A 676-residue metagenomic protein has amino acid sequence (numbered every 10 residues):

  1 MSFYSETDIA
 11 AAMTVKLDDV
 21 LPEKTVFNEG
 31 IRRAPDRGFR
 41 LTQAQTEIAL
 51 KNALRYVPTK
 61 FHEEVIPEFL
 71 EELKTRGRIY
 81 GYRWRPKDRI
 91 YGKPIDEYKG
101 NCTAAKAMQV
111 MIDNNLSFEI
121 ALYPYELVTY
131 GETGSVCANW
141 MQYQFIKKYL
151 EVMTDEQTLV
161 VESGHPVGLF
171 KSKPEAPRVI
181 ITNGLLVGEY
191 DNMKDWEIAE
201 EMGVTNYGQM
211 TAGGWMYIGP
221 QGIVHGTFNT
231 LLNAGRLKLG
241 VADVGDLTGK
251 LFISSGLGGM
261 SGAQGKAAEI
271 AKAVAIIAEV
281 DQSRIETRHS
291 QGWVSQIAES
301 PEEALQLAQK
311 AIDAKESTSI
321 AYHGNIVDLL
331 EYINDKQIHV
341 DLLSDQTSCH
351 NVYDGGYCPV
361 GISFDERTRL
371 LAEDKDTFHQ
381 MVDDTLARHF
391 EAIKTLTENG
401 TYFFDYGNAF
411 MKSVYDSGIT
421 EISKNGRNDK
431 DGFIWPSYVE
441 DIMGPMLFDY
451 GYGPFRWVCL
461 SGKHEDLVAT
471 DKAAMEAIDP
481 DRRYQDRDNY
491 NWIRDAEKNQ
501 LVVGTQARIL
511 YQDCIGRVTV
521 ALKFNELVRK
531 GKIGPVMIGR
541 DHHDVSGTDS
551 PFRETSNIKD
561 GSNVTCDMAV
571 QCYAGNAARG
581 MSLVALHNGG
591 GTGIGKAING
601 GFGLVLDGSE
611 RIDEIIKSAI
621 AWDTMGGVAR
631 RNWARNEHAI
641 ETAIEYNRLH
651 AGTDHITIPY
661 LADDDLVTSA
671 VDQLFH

Functional and structural regions predicted by a protein language model:
M1-L232, R236-L239, D243, D384 (+4 more regions): N-terminal ligand-binding/catalytic initiation module
D113-Y125, I198, V204-T211, N229 (+10 more regions): Catalytic cofactor-binding cores of redox enzymes
V152-Q157, K272, H339-L342, T395-Y402 (+2 more regions): Structural alpha-beta junctions
T158-S163, I181, S254, I277-A278 (+5 more regions): General beta-strand structural signal in soluble alpha/beta enzymes
G208-L232, R236, D243, T248-L251 (+8 more regions): Catalytic or ion-translocation cores adjacent to nucleophile or general acid/base/metal-coordination motifs in diverse
E269-A271, N334-H339, I419-S423, V528 (+2 more regions): Short, solvent-exposed amphipathic alpha-helical segments in soluble enzyme and RNA/protein-processing domains
E302-V520: Core active-site phosphate/anionic-ligand binding loop and the adjoining beta-turn-alpha structural block in enzyme
L307-E316, A321-K336, H638-H676: C-terminal domain-closing interface element
